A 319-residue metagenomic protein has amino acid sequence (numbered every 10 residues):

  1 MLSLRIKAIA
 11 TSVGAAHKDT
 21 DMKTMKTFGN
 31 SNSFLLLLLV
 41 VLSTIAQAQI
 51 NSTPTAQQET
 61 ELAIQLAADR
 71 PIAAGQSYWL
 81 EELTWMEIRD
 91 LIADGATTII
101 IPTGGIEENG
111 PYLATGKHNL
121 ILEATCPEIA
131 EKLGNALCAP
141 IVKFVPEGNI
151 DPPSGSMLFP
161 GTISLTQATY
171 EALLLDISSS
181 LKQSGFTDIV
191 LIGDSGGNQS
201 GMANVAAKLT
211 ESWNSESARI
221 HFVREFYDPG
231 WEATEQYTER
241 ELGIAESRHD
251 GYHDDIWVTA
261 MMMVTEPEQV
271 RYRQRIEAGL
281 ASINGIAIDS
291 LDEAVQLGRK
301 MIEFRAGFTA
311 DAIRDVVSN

Functional and structural regions predicted by a protein language model:
I6, K23-L35: Bacterial N-terminal signal peptides that target proteins for export
K7-A10, A46, N51: Residues marking helix boundaries in flexible regions
T11-D21: Short, Lys/Arg-enriched N-terminal segments with co-localized hydrophobic residues within the first ~10-30 amino acids
N32-T44: Bacterial N-terminal signal peptides
Q49-V190, D194-N319: Extended, histidine- and acidic-residue-enriched regions that form the cofactor-binding/catalytic faces
